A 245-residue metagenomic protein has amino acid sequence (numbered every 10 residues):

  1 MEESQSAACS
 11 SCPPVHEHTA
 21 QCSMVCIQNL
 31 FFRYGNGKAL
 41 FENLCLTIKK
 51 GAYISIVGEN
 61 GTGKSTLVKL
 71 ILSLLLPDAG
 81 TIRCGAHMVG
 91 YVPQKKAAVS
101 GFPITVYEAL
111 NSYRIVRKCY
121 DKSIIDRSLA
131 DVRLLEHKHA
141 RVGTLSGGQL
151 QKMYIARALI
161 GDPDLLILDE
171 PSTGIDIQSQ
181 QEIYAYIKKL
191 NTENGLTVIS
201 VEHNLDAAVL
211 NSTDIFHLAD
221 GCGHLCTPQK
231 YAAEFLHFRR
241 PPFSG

Functional and structural regions predicted by a protein language model:
C12-I27, F31-N43: A short, flexible loop at the N-terminus of ABC-type nucleotide-binding domains that lies
L72: Helix-to-loop junction immediately C-terminal to a conserved catalytic motif
K122-H137: Conserved ABC ATPase "signature" region
R141-L145: Conserved ABC ATPase signature
L166-D169: Catalytic Walker B motif of ABC-type/P-loop ATPase nucleotide-binding domains
E202-H203: H-loop/switch region of ABC-family ATPase nucleotide-binding domains
G221-S244: Conserved beta-strand-loop-alpha-helix hinge in the C-terminal portion of ABC ATPase nucleotide-binding domains
